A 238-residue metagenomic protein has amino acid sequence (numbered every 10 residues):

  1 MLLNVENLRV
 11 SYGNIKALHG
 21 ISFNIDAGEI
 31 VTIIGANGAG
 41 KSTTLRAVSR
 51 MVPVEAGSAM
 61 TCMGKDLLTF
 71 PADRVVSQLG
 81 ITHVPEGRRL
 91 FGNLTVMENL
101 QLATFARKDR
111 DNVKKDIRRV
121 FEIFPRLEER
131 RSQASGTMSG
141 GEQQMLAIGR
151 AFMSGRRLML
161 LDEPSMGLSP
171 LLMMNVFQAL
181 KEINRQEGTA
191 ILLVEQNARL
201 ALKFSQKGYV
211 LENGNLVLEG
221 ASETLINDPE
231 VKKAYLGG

Functional and structural regions predicted by a protein language model:
L3-V5, L18: Conserved structural motif at the start of ABC-family nucleotide-binding domains
G13, V31, P53, F70 (+4 more regions): ABC-type ATPase nucleotide-binding domains, specifically the catalytic core motifs of the NBD
I34-A36: The feature captures the beta-strand-to-loop junction immediately N-terminal to the Walker
S49: Helix-to-loop junction immediately C-terminal to a conserved catalytic motif
A59-V76: ABC ATPase NBD Q-loop/coupling interface
A134-M138, E142: Conserved ABC ATPase signature
A151-F152: ABC ATPase C-loop
M174-G188: Helical segment within the ABC ATPase nucleotide-binding domain
